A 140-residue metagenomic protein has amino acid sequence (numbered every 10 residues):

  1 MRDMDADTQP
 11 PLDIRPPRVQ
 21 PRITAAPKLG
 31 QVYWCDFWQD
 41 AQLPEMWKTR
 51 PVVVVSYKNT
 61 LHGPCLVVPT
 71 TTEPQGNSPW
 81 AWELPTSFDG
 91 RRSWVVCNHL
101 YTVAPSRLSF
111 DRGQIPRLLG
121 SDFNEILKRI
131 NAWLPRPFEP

Functional and structural regions predicted by a protein language model:
M1-L12, L84-P140: C-terminal terminal-subdomain/extension
P16-R22: Short alpha-helix capping/helix-loop boundary micro-motifs
P21, L43, R117: A short glycine-/small-residue-rich loop at the edge of a beta-strand within enzyme catalytic domains
A41-T49, V54-F88: Compact nucleic-acid interaction/catalytic patches
